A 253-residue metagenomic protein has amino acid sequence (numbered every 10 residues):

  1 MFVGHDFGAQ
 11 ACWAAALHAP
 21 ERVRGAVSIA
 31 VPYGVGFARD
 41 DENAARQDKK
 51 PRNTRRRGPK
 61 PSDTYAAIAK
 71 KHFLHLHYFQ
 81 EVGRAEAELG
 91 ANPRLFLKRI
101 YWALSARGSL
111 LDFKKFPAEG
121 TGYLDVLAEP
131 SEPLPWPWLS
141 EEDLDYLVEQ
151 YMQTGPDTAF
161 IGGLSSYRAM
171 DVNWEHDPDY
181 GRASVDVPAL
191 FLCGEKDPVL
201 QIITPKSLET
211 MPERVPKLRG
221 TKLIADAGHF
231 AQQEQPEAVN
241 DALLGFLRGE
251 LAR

Functional and structural regions predicted by a protein language model:
F2-V3, A9-R219: Flexible "cap/lid" subdomain of the alpha/beta-hydrolase fold that forms the substrate-access gate
H5-D6, L251: Charged/polar interaction segments and conserved charged motifs
F7, C12, A231-Q235: Compositionally biased, intrinsically disordered low-complexity segments enriched in polar/proline residues
P216-R253: Catalytic active-site module of serine/aspartate enzymes centered on a nucleophile-bearing elbow/loop
